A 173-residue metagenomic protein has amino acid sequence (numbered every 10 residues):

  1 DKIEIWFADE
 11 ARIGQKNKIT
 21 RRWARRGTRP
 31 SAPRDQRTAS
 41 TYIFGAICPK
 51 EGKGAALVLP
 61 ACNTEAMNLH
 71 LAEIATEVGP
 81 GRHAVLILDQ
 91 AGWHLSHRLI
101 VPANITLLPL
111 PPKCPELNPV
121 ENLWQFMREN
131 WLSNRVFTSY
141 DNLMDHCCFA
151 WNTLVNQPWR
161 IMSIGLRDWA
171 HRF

Functional and structural regions predicted by a protein language model:
D1-A72, L166-F173: Extended, low-complexity cationic-aromatic segments
D1-I5, E121-F173: C-terminal anion-handling pockets and recognition modules
K2, H83, N104-L107: A generic structural signal for alpha->beta connector loops
A8-A11, G45-A46, G52, L86-A91 (+2 more regions): Short, conserved catalytic/metal-binding motifs centered on acidic residues
I13-G14, C62-N63, A84-H97, P112-L117: Acidic, metal-coordinating catalytic cores used for nucleic-acid/nucleotide bond scission and strand-transfer chemistry
S40, L88-Q90, L108-L132, D141-L143: RNase H-like two-metal-ion nuclease catalytic core shared by retroviral integrases and related mobile-element nucleases
A66-V85: Short, basic/hydrophobic alpha-helical segments
S96-N104: Short, aromatic/basic amphipathic alpha-helical patches
